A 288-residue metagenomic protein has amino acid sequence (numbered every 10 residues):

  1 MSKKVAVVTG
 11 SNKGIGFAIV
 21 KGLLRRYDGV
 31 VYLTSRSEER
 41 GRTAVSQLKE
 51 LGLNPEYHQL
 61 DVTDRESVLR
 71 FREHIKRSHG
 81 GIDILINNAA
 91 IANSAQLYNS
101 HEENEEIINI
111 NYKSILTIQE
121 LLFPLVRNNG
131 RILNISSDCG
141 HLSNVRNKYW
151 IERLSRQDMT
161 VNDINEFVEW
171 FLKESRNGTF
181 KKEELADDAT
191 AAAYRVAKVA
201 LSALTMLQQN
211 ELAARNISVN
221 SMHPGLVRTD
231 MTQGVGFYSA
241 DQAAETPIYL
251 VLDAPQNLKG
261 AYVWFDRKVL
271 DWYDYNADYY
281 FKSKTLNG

Functional and structural regions predicted by a protein language model:
M1-Y32: Canonical Rossmann dinucleotide-binding motif of NAD(H)/NADP(H)-dependent dehydrogenases/reductases, specifically
Y27-T43: Conserved glycine-rich Rossmann-like NAD(P)H-binding loop of the short-chain dehydrogenase/reductase
L48-E66: Rossmann-fold cofactor-recognition segment
N88-A95: Conserved NAD(P)H cofactor-binding loop of Rossmann-fold oxidoreductase domains
A95-N109, D188: Short alpha-helical oligomerization interface
E105, R131-A213: Catalytic loop of short-chain dehydrogenase/reductase
T117, S221-M222, T229, Q233-K284 (+1 more regions): C-terminal helical subdomain
